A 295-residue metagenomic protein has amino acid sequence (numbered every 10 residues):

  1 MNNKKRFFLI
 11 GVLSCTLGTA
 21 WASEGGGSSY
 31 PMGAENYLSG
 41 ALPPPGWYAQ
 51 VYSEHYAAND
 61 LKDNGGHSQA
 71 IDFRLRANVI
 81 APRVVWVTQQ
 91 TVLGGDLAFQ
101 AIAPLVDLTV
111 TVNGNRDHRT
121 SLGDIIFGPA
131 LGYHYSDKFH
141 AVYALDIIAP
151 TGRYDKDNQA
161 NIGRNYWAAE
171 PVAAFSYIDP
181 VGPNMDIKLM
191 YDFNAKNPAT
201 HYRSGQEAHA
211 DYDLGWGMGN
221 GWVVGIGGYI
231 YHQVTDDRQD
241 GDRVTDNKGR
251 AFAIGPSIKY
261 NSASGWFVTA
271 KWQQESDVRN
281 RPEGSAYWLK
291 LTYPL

Functional and structural regions predicted by a protein language model:
S23-G25, L38-G46, Q89-A98, V112 (+5 more regions): Short loop/turn motifs that connect adjacent beta-strands in outer-membrane beta-barrel proteins
E24-G27, Y56-V79, N113-S121: Surface-exposed strand-loop-strand hairpins of Gram-negative outer-membrane beta-barrel proteins
S39, V51, P82-W86, F127-Y133 (+6 more regions): Residues on the lipid-exposed face of transmembrane beta-strands in outer-membrane beta-barrel proteins
W47-V51, G95-A101, A141-I147, A169 (+5 more regions): Transmembrane beta-strands of outer-membrane beta-barrel proteins
S53-N59, W86-T88, A103-T109, Y133 (+5 more regions): Transmembrane beta-strands of outer-membrane beta-barrel pores
K62, G66-S68, H201-L295: Outer membrane beta-barrel transmembrane domains
R74-P82, R119-I125, G163-A169, Y202-A208 (+2 more regions): Residues that define the transmembrane beta-barrel architecture of outer-membrane proteins
P104-R203, D246-N247: Outer-membrane pore/translocation modules
